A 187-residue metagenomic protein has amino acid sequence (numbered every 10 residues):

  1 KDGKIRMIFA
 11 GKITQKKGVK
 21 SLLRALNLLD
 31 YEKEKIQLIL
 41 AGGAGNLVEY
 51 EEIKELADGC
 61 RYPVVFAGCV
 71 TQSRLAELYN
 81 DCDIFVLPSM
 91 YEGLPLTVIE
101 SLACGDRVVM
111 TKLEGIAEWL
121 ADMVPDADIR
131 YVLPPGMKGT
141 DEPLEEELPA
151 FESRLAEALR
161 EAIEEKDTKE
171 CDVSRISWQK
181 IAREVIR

Functional and structural regions predicted by a protein language model:
K1-K17, L23-L26, I39: Conserved donor-binding/catalytic core segment of Leloir-type glycosyltransferases
E51-V70: Nucleotide-activated donor-binding/catalytic signature segment of Leloir-type glycosyltransferases, i.e., the conserved
C69, E77-C82: Short alpha-helical donor nucleotide-sugar binding micro-motif in glycosyltransferases
M90: Aromatic "clamp/platform" in nucleotide-sugar-dependent glycosyltransferases that forms part of the donor/acceptor
P95-V98, I116: Short glycine/serine-rich donor-binding loops of glycosyltransferases
R107-M110, A117, A121: Short hydrophobic beta-strand element within catalytic cores of glycosyltransferases and related nucleotide-activated
P143-E157, E161-R187: A charged, aromatic-enriched C-terminal amphipathic alpha-helix characteristic of glycosyltransferases across folds
